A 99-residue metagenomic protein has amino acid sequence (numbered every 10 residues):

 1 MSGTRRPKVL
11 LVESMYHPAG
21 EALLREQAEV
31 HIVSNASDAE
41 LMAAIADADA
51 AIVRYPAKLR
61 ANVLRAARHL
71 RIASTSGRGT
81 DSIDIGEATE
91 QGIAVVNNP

Functional and structural regions predicted by a protein language model:
M1-A48: N-terminal glycine-/charge-rich "phosphate-binding" loop or analogous flexible N-terminal tail
A50-P99: Phosphate/diphosphate ligand-binding glycine-rich loop within oxidoreductases
